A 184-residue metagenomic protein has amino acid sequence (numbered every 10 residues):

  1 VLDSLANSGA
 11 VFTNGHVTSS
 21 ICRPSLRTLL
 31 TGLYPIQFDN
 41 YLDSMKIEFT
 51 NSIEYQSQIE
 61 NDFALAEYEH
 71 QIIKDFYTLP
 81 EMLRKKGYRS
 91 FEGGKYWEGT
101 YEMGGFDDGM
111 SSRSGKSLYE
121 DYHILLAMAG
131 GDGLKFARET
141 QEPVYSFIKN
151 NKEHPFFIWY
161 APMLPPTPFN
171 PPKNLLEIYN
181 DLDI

Functional and structural regions predicted by a protein language model:
V1-I184: Formylglycine-dependent sulfatase
